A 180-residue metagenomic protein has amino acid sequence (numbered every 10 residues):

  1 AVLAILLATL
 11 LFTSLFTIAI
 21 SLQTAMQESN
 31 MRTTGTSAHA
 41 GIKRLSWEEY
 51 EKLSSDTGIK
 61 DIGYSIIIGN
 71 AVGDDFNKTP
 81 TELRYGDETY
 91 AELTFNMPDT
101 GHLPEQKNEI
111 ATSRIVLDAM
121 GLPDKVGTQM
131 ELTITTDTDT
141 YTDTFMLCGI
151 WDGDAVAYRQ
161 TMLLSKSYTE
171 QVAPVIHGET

Functional and structural regions predicted by a protein language model:
A1-S21, S37: Short, strongly hydrophobic transmembrane alpha-helices
I20-T180: Basic-flanked hydrophobic alpha-helices used for secretion and membrane insertion
